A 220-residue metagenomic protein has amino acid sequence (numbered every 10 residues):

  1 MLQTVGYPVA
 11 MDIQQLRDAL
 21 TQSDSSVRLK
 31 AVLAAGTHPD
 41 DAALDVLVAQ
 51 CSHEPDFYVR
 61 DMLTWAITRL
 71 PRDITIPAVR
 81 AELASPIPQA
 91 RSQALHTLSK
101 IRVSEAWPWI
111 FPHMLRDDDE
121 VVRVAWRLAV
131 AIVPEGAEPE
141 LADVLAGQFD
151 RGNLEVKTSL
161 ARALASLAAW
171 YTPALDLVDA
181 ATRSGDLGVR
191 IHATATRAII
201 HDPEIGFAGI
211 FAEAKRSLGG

Functional and structural regions predicted by a protein language model:
L2-M11, D18, S25-D40, A49 (+7 more regions): Structural detector for internal amphipathic alpha-helices that build alpha-solenoid repeat scaffolds
Q15-R17, V46-V48, A78-R80, W109-P112 (+3 more regions): Buried hydrophobic core positions in alpha-solenoid tandem helical repeats
A19-S23, C51-P55, E82-P86, M114-D118 (+2 more regions): Alpha-solenoid helical repeat architecture
F111-E120, G147-R151, I210-G220: Short flexible/disordered coil segments
E140-H192: Ankyrin-repeat and related helical/solenoid repeat scaffolds used for protein-protein interactions
D179-G220: Eukaryotic acidic, Ser/Thr-rich intrinsically disordered low-complexity regions
